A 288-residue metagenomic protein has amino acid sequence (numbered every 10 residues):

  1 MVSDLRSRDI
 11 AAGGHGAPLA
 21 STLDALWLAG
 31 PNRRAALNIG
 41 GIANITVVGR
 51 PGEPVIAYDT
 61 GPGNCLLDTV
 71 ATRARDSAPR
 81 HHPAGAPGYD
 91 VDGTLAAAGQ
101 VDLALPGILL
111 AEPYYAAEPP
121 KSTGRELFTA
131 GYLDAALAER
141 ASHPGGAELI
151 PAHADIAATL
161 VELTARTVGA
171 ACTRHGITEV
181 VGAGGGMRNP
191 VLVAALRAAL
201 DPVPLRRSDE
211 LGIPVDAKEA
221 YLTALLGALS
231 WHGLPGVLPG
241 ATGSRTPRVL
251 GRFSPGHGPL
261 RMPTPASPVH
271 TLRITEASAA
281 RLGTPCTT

Functional and structural regions predicted by a protein language model:
V2-R73, R80-H81: Phosphate-binding/catalytic loop of phosphoryl-transfer enzymes
L28-R34, A74-A86, T173-H175, A228-L238: Short helix-capping/linker segments at secondary-structure and domain boundaries
I56-A165, G169, I177, T246-P268: Conserved ATP-utilizing enzyme core subdomain
L105, I156, L160, A171 (+5 more regions): Non-transmembrane, aqueous-exposed alpha-helical and coiled segments at domain scale
E162, D209-L260: Glycine-rich phosphate-binding/hydrolytic loop that grips phosphoryl groups
I177-A199: Glycine-rich phosphate-binding loops at beta-strand->alpha-helix junctions
